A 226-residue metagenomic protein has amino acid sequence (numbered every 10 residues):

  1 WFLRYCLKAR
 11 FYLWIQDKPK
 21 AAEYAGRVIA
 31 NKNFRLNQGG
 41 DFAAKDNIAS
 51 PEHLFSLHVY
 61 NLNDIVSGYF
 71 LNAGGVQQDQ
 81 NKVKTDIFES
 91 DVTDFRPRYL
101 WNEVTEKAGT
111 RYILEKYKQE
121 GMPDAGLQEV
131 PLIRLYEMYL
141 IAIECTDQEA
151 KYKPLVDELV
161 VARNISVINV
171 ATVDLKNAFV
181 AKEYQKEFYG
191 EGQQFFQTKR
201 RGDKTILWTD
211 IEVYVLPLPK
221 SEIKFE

Functional and structural regions predicted by a protein language model:
W1-Q80, E89-E226: Acidic/polar-rich alpha-helix caps and helix-coil junctions
V83: Glycine-rich phosphate/pyrophosphate-handling loop used in enzymes and phosphotransfer proteins
